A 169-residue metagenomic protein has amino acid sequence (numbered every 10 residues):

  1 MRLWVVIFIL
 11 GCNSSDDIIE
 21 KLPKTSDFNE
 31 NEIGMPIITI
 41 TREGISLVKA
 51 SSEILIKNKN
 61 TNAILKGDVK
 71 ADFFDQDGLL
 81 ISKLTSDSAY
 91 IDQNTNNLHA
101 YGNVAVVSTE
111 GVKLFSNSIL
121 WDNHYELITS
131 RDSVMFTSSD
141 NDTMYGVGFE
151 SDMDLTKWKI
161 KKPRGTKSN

Functional and structural regions predicted by a protein language model:
M1-N169: Mature-chain termini and adjacent capping regions
